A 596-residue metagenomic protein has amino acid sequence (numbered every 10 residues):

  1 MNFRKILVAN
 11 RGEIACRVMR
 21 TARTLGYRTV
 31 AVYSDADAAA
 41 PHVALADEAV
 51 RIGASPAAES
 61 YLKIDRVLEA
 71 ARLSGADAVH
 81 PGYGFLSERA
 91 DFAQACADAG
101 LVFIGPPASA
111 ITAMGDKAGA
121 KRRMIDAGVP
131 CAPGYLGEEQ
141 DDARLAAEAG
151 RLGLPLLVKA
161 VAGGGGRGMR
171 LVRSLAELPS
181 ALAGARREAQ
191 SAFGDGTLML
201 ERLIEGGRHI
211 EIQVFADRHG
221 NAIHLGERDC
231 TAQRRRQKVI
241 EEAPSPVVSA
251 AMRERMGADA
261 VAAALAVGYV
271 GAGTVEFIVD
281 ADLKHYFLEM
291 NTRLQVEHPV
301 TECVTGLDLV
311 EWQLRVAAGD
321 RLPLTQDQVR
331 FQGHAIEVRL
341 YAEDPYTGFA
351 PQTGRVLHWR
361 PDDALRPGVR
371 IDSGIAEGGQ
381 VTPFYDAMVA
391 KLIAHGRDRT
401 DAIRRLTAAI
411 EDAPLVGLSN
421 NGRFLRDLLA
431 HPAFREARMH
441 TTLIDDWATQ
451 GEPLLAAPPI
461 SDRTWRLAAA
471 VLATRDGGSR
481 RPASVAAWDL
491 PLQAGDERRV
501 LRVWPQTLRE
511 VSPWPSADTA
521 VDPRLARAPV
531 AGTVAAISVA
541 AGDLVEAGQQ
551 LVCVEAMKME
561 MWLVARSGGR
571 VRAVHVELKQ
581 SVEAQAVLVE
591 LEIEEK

Functional and structural regions predicted by a protein language model:
M1-V275, V279-N291, Q295: N-terminal beta-alpha lobe that positions the nucleotide/phosphoryl donor in ATP/NTP-coupled carboxylate activation
G82, D195-E201, Y269-V275, L322-R330 (+1 more regions): Flexible, glycine/charged-enriched surface loops at secondary-structure junctions
M169-L171, R202, V248, M388-R397 (+2 more regions): Short, well-ordered beta-strand elements within core beta-sheets of diverse protein domains
A183-G184, D217-V248, T292-G319, Q352-S373 (+1 more regions): Extended active-site and interfacial segments that coordinate phosphate-rich ligands in large catalytic machineries
R218-A222, D229, R253-H285, G354-A413: Long hydrophobic segments that form regular secondary structure
V248-D282, N291-P345, D427: Active-site "cap" helix and flanking loop/linker of ATP-utilizing ligase/carboxylase catalytic domains
D327-Y385, W504-T507, V511-A517: Glycine-rich active-site loop/lid that clamps phosphate-bearing ligands
L425-M559, V564-R566, H575-E577, E583 (+2 more regions): Flexible, low-complexity "carrier/transfer arms" centered on conserved reactive residues that transiently bear covalent
